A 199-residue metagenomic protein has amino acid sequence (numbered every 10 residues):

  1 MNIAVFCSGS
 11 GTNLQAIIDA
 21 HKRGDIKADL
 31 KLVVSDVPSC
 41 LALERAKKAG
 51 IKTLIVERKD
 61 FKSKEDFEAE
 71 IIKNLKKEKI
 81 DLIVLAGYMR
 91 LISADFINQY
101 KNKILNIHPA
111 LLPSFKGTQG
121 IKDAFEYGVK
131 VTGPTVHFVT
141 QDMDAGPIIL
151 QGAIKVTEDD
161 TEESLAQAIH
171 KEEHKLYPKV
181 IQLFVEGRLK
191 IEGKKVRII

Functional and structural regions predicted by a protein language model:
M1-E44: N-terminal beta1-alpha1 ligand-phosphate binding loop
A20, A86-K194: Donor/substrate-binding cores of folate-linked one-carbon enzymes
K31, D81, N102: Conserved acidic residues
S35-D36, K64-E65, E78-A94: N-terminal glycine-rich "phosphate-gripper" loop used for MgATP/nucleotide binding and carboxylate activation
A49-G50, Y100: Short, structured coil segments at secondary-structure junctions
L54-K59, I107: Short beta->alpha connector loops at strand-helix junctions that form conserved, small/polar/Pro-enriched
K59-I72: Glycine-rich, highly charged phosphate/nucleotide-binding loops
